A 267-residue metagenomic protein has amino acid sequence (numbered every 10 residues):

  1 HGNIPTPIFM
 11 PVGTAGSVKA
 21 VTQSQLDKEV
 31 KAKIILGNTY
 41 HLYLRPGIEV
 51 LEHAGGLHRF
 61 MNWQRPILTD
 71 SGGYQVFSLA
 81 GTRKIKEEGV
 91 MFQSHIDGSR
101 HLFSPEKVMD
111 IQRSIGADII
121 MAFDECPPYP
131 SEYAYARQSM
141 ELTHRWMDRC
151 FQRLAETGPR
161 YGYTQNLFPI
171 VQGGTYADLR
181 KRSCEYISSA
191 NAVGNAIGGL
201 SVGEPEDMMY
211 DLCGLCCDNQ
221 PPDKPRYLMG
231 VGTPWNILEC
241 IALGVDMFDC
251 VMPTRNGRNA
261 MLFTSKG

Functional and structural regions predicted by a protein language model:
H1-Y161: Non-catalytic, usually N-terminal nucleic-acid engagement modules in DNA/RNA processing proteins
E141, R153, T157, Q165-G267: Glycine-rich phosphate/ribose-binding loops and adjacent secondary-structure elements that form binding surfaces
